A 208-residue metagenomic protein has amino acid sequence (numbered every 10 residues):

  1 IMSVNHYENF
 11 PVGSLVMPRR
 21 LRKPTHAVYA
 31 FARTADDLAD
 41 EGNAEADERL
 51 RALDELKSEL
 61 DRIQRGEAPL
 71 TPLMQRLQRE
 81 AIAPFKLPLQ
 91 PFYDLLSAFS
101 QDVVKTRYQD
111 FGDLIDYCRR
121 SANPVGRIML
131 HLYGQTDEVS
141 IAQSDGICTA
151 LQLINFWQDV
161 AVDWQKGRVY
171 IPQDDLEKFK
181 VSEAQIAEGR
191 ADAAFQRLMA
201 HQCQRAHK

Functional and structural regions predicted by a protein language model:
I1-K208: Acidic catalytic motifs of isoprenoid enzymes
